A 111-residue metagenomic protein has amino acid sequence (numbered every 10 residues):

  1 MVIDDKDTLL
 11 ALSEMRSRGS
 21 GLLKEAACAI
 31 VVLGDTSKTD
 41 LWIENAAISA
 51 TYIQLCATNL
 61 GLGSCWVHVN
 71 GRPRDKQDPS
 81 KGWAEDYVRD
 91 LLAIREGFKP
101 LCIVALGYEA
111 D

Functional and structural regions predicted by a protein language model:
M1-D111: Acidic, surface-exposed loops and disordered segments
